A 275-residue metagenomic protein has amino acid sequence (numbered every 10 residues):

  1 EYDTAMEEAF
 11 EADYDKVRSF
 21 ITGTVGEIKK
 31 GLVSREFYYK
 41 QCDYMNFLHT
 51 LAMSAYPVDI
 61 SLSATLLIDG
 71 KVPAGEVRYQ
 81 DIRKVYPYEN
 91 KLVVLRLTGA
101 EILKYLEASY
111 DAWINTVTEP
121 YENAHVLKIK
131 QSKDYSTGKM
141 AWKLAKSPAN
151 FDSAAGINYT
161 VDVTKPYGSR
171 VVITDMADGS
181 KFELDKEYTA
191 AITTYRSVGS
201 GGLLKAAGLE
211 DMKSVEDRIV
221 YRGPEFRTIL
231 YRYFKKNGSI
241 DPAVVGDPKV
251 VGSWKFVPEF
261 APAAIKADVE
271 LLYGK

Functional and structural regions predicted by a protein language model:
E1-K275: Catalytic centers of hydrolytic enzymes
